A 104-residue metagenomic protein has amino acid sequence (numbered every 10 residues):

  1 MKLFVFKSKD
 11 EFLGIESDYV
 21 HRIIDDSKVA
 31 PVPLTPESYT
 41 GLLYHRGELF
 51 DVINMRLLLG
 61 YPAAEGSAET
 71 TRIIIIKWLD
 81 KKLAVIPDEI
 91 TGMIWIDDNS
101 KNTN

Functional and structural regions predicted by a protein language model:
M1-N104: An acidic, low-aromatic, low-complexity terminal/linker signal
